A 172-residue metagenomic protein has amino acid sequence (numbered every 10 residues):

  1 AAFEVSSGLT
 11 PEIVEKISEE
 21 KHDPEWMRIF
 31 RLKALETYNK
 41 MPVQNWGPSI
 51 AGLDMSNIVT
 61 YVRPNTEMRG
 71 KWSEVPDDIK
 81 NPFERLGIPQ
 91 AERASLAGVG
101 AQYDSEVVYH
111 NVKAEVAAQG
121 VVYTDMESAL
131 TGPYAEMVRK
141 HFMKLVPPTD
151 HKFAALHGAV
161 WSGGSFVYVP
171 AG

Functional and structural regions predicted by a protein language model:
A1-G172: Glycine-rich and polybasic anion-binding loops at the starts of cofactor/ligand-binding domains
